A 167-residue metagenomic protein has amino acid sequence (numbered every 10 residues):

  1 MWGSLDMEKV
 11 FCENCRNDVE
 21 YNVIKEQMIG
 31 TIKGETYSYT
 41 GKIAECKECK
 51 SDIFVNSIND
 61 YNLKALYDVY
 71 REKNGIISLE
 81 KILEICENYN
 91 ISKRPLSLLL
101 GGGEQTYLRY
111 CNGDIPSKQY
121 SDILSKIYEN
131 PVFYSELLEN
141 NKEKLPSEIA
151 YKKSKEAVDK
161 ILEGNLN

Functional and structural regions predicted by a protein language model:
M1-E8, N14, E45-E48, L79 (+4 more regions): Structured catalytic/translocation cores of nucleotide/phosphate-coupled proteins
M1-Y67: N-terminal cysteine/histidine-rich coordination modules
D18, N141-N167: Helix-turn-helix/homeodomain-like alpha-helical modules used for DNA recognition and transcription-factor dimerization
T40-A44, G75-E80, P95-L98, I115 (+2 more regions): Short, charged low-complexity intrinsically disordered segments located at boundaries of structured domains
F54-S121: Extended interfacial segments that mediate partner engagement and assembly in macromolecular machines
Q119-E136: DNA major-groove recognition helix of helix-turn-helix/homeodomain DNA-binding modules
